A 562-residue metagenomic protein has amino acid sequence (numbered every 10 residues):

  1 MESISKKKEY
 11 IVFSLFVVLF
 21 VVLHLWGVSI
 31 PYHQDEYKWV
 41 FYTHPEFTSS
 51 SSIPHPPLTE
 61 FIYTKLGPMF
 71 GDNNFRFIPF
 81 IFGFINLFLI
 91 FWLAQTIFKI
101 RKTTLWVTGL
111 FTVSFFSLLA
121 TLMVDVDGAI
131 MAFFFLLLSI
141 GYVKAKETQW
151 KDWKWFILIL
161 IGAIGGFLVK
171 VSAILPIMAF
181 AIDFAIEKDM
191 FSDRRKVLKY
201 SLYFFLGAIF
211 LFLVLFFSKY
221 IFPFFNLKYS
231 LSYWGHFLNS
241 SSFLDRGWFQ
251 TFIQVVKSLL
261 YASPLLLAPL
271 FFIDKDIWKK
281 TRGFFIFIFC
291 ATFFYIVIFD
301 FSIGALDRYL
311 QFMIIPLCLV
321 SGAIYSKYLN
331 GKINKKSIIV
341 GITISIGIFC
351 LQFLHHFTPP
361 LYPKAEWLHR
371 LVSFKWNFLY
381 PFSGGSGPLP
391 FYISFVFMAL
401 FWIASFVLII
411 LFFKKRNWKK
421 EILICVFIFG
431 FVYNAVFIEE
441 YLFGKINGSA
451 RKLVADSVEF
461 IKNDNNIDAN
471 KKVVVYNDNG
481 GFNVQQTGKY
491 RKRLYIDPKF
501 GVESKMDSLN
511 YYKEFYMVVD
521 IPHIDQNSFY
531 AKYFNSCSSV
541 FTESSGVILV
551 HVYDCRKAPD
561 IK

Functional and structural regions predicted by a protein language model:
I4-K8, I97, Q149-W153, K188-L202 (+5 more regions): Membrane-interface helix-loop-helix junctions at transmembrane boundaries of multi-pass membrane enzymes, predominantly
G27-F41, S50-I62, M69-N73, N447-V454: Extracytoplasmic catalytic/substrate-binding loops of multi-pass membrane glycan-assembly enzymes
V28, F429-Q526, V552-Y553: Short periplasmic/luminal acceptor-recognition loop of GT-C membrane glycosyltransferases, typified by
Q34, F75, P79, L122-I130 (+1 more regions): Short acidic/glycine- and proline-prone juxtamembrane loop motifs at membrane-interface regions of multi-pass membrane
F77-F98, L137-I140: Transmembrane-helix motifs of polytopic, lipid-linked glycan transferases
Q95-F98, L137-W155, G166, M190: Membrane-interface transmembrane helices that cradle and orient dolichyl/undecaprenyl
I177-W278, F293-I303, I344-V396: Transmembrane-lumen/periplasm boundary regions of multi-pass, lipid-linked membrane glycan transferases
K257-I286, T292-F293, S321-K327, S337 (+2 more regions): Hydrophobic, aromatic-rich transmembrane alpha-helices and their immediate juxtamembrane boundary segments
